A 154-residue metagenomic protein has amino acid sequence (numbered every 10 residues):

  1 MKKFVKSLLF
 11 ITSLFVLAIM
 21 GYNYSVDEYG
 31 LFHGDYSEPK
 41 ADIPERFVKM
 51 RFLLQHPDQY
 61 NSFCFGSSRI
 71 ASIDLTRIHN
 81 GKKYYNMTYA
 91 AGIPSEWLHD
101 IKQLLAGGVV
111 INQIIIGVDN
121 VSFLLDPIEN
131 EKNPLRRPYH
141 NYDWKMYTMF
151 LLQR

Functional and structural regions predicted by a protein language model:
M1-K3: N-terminal Lys/Arg-rich, disordered targeting/topogenic segments
V5, V16-A18, H33-D35, T148-Q153: Membrane-proximal basic amphipathic "stem/tether" segments
K6-Y24: Hydrophobic membrane-insertion alpha-helices, especially the h-region of bacterial N-terminal signal peptides
T12-V16, H33-K40, C64-G66: Short acidic/polar alpha-helix capping motifs at helix-coil junctions
Y24-V48: Alpha-helical transmembrane signal-anchor/signal-peptide segments
F32-S37, D58-Q59, K82-G92: Acidic/glycine-enriched edge-of-secondary-structure segments
K40-F65: Short extracytoplasmic
F65, R69-Q153: Membrane-embedded segments
